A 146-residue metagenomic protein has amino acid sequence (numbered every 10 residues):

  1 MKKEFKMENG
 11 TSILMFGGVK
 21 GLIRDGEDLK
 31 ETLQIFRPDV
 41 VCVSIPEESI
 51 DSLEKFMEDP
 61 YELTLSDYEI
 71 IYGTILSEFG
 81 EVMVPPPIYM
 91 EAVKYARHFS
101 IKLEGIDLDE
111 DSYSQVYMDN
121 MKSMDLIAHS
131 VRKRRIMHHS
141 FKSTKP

Functional and structural regions predicted by a protein language model:
M1-I13: N- or domain-start disorder-to-order transition segments that initiate the globular core
L14, C42, K102-I106: Hydrophobic/aromatic beta-strand patches that form the interior of the parallel beta-sheet core in alpha/beta enzyme
F16-L22, G80-M83: Short, flexible loop segments at the rims of nucleotide/cofactor-binding pockets, characterized by
G21-E27, S52: Short N-terminal binding/cap micro-motifs at the start of the first secondary-structure element
G26-T32, A92-Y95: A short acidic, amphipathic alpha-helical/loop segment
Q34-I45: Proline-aspartate-enriched helix->loop->beta-strand connector
E47-S49: PAPS-dependent sulfotransferase catalytic domain
S52-P146: Hydrophobic, often amphipathic alpha-helical segments used for membrane interaction and targeting
